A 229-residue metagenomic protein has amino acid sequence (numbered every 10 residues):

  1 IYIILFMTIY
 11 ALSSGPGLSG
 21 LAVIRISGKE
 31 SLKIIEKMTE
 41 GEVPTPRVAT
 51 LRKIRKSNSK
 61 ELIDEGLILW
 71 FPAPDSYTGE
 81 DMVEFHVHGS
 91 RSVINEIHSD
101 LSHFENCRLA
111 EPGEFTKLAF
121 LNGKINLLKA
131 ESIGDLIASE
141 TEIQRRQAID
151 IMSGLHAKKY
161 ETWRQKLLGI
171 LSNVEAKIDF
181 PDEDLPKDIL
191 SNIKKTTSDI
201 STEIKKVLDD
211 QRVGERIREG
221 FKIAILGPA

Functional and structural regions predicted by a protein language model:
I4-R146, D150, G154: A glycine-rich (often HGG/GG-containing) alpha/beta subdomain
M38, P181, D188-T196, T202-A229: Conserved G1/Walker A P-loop phosphate-binding module
S99, H103, A176, D199-T202 (+1 more regions): A generic structural signal for well-ordered alpha-helical segments enriched in polar/charged residues
L136-S139, I143, G154, K158 (+2 more regions): General structural signal for alpha-helix termini and helix-helix connectors
A148-G154, Q165-L167, V213-E215: Juxtamembrane/interface motifs at transmembrane-helix termini
Y160-D199: Charged, amphipathic alpha-helical linker segments immediately N-terminal to NTP-binding catalytic cores
